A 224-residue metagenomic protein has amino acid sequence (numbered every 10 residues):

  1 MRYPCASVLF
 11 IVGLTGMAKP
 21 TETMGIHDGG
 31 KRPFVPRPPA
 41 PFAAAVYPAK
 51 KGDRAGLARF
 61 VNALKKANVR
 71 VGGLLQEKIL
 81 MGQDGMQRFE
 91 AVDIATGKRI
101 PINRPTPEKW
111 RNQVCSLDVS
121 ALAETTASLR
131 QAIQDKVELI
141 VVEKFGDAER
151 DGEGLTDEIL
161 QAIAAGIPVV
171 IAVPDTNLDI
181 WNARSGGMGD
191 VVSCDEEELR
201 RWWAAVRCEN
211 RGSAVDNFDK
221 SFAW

Functional and structural regions predicted by a protein language model:
G25-L64: Glycine-rich P-loop/Walker A and Walker A-like loops and their local beta1-loop-alpha1 context in P-loop NTPases
V61-P107: N-terminal phosphate/diphosphate-binding loop that engages ATP/GTP or pyrophosphate donors across diverse enzyme folds
T96-I133: Helix-adjacent hinge/juxtasegments
R150-L160: Short Gly/Thr/Asp-enriched flexible loops that form oxyanion-binding sites at enzyme active sites
I159-D175: Substrate-engagement module of ASCE P-loop NTPases
D175-M188: Glycine-rich, charge-decorated loop segments at or immediately adjacent to ligand/cofactor-binding or catalytic sites
D195-F222: A charged, well-structured terminal subsegment
